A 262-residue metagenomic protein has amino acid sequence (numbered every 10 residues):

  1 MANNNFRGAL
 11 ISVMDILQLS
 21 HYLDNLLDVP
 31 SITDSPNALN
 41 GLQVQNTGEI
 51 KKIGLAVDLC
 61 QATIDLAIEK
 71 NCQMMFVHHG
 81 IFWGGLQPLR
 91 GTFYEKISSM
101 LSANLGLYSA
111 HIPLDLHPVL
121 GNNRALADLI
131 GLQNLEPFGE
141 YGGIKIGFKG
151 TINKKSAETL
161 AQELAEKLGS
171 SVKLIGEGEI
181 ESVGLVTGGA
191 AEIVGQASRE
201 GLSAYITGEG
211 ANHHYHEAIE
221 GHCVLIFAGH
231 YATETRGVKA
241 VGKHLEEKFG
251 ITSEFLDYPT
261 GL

Functional and structural regions predicted by a protein language model:
M1-V13: N-terminal amphipathic/basic-hydrophobic helices that include classical n-h-c signal peptides and signal-anchor
S12-L262: Active-site catalytic microenvironments in core metabolic enzymes, especially phosphate/sugar-handling
